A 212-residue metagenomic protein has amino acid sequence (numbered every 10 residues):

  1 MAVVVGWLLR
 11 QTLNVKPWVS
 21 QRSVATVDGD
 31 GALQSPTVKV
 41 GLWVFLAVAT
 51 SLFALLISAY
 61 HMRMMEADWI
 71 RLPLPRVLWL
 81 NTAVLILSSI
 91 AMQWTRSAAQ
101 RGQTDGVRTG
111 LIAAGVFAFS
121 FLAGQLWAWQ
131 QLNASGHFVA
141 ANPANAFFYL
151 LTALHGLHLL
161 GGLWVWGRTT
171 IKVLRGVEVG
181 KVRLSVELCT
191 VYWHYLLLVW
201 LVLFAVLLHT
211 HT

Functional and structural regions predicted by a protein language model:
M1-T212: ...captures the hydrophobic TM-helix bundle architecture rather than a specific catalytic motif, and can also fire on
